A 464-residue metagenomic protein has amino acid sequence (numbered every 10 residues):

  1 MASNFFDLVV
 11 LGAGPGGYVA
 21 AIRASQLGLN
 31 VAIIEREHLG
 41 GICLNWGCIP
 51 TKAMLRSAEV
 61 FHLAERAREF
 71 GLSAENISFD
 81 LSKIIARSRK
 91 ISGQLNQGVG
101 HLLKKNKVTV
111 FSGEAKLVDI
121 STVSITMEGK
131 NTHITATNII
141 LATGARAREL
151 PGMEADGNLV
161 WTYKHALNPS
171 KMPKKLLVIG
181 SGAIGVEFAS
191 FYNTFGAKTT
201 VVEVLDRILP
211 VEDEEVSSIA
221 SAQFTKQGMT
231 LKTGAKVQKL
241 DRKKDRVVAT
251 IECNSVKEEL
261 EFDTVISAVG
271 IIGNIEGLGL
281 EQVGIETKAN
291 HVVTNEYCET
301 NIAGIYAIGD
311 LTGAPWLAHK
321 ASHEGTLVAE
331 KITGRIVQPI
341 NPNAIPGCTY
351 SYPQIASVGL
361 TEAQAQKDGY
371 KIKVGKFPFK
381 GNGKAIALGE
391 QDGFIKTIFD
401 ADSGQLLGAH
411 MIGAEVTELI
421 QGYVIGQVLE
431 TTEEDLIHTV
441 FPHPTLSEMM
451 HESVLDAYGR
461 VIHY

Functional and structural regions predicted by a protein language model:
A2-F6, I22-L29, I34-M172, T200 (+7 more regions): Glycine-rich flavin
A2-G14, M172-I179: Beta1/beta-strand and adjacent pyrophosphate-binding region of the FAD-binding site in flavoprotein oxidoreductases
V9-L11, A115, H133-G144, V178-I179 (+3 more regions): Short hydrophobic core segments
L11-G16, A20, S25-E37, I42 (+4 more regions): Flexible, glycine-rich terminal cap/loop adjacent to redox cofactors in electron-transfer oxidoreductases
G12-G17, G144, G180-G185, G270 (+3 more regions): Conserved phosphate-binding and hydrolysis motifs of nucleotide-dependent enzymes
G16-R23, I42, V160, I184-F188 (+3 more regions): Short glycine/serine/threonine-rich phosphate/pyrophosphate-binding segments that cradle anionic phosphate groups
C48, T143-K198, V202, Q227-T230 (+3 more regions): Glycine-rich dinucleotide-binding loop and its adjacent helix/turn
G157-M172, E259-I336: FAD-site-proximal beta/loop scaffold in flavoenzymes
